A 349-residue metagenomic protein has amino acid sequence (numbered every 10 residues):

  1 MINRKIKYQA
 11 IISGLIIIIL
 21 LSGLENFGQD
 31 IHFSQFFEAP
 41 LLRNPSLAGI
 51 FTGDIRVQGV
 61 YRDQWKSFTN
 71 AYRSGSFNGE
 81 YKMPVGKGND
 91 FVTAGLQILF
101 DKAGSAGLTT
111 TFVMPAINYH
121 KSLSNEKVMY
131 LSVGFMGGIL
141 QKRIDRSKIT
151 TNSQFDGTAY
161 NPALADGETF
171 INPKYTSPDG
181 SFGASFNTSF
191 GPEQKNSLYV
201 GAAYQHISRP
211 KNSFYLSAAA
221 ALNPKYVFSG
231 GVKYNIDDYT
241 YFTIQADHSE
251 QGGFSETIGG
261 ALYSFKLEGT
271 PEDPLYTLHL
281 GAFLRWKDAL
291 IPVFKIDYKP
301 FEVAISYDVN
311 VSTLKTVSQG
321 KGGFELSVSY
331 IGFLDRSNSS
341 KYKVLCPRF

Functional and structural regions predicted by a protein language model:
M1-D30, F333-F349: Cleavable N-terminal export/targeting peptides
Q29-F349: Subset of outer-membrane beta-barrel
